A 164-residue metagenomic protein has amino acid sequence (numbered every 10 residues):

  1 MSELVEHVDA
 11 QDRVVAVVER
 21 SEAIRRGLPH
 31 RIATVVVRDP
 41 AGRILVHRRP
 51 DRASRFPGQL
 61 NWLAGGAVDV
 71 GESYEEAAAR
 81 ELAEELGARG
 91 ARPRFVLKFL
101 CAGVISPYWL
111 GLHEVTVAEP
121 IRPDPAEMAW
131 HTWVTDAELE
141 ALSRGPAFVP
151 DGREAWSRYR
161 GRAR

Functional and structural regions predicted by a protein language model:
M1-T34, P40: Acidic, metal-coordinating catalytic segment for phosphate/diphosphate chemistry, firing primarily on the Nudix
S2, A41-G42, A118, A129: A generic structural motif
H7, V37, V46, E114-V115 (+1 more regions): Conserved hydrophobic "DFG−1" position in protein kinase catalytic cores
R13, R43, R52, C101 (+1 more regions): Surface-exposed, flexible loop/turn segments at secondary-structure boundaries
V14-A16, G42-R48, P120-D124: Short, well-ordered strand-loop elements centered on a beta-strand within folded domains, enriched for acidic residues
E19-S21, G58-L60, V70, L97-R164: Nudix hydrolase/Nudix homology domain
E22-A33, D39-R80, E84, M128: Conserved Nudix-box catalytic region and its N-terminal flanking loop in Nudix hydrolases and closely related
G27, R31, D51, S73-E75 (+2 more regions): Active-site segment of metal-dependent pyrophosphate-handling enzymes, primarily the Nudix hydrolase catalytic core
